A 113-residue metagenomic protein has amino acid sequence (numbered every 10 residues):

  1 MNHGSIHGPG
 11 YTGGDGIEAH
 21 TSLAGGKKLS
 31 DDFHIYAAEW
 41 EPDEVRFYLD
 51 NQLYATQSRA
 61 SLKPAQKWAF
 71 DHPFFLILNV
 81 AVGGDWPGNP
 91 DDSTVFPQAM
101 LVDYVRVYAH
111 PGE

Functional and structural regions predicted by a protein language model:
M1-E113: GH16 jelly-roll
